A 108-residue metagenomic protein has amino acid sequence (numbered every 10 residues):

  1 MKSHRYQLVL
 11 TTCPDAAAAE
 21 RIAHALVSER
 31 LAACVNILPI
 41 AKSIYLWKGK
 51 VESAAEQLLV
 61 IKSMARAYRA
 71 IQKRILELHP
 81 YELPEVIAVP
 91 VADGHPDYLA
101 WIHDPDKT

Functional and structural regions predicted by a protein language model:
M1-T108: Positively charged, small/polar-rich N-terminal and surface patches that mediate targeting and assembly and bind
